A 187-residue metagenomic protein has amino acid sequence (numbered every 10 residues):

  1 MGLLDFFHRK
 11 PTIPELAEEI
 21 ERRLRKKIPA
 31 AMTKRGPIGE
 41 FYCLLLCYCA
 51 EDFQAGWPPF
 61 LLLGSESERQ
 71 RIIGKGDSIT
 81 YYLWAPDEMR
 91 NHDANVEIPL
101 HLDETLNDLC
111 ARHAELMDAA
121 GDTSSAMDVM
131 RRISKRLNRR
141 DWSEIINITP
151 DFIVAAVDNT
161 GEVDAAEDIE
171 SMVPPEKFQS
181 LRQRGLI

Functional and structural regions predicted by a protein language model:
M1-D5: Short acidic, low-complexity intrinsically disordered linear motifs used for protein-protein interactions
F6-F41, L45: Short N-terminal edge-element motif at the start of the domain
P14-I20, L24, E68-Q70, I133 (+3 more regions): Leucine-rich tandem repeat or coiled-coil scaffolds
M32, G36, C110, A114 (+3 more regions): Generic secondary-structure transition motif, activating predominantly at the C-termini of alpha-helices
R35-G74: N-terminal interaction modules that seed assembly of large macromolecular complexes
G64-K135, R139-S143: Polybasic, proline/glycine-rich intrinsically disordered low-complexity segments
R139-I187: Glycine-rich, aromatic-bearing surface loops/beta-hairpins
